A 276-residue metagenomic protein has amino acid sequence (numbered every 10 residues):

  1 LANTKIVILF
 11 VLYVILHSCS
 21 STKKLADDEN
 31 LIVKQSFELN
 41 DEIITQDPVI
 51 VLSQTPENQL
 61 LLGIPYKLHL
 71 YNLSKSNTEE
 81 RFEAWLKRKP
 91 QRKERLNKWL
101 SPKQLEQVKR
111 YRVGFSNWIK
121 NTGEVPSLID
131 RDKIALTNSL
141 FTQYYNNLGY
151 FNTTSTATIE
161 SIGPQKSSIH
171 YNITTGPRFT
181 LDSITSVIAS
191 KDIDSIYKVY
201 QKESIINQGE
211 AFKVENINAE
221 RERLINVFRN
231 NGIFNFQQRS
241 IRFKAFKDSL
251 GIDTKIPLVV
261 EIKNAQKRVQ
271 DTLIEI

Functional and structural regions predicted by a protein language model:
N3-F10: Sec-dependent signal peptide recognition, specifically the positively charged N-region followed immediately by
I15-S18: C-terminal motif of bacterial Sec signal peptides marking the signal peptidase cleavage site
S20-I276: Interaction-mediating elements
